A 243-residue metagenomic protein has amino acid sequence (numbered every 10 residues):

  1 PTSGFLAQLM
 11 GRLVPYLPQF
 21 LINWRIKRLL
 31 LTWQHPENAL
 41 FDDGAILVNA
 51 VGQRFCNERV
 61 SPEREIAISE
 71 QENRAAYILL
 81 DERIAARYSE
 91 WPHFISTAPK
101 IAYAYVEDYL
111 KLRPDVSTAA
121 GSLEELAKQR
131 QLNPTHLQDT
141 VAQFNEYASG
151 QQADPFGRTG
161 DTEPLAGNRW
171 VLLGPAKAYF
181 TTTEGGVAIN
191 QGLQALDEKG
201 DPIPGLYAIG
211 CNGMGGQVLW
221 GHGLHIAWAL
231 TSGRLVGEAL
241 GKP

Functional and structural regions predicted by a protein language model:
P1-A142, E146-P243: Residues forming the flavin
